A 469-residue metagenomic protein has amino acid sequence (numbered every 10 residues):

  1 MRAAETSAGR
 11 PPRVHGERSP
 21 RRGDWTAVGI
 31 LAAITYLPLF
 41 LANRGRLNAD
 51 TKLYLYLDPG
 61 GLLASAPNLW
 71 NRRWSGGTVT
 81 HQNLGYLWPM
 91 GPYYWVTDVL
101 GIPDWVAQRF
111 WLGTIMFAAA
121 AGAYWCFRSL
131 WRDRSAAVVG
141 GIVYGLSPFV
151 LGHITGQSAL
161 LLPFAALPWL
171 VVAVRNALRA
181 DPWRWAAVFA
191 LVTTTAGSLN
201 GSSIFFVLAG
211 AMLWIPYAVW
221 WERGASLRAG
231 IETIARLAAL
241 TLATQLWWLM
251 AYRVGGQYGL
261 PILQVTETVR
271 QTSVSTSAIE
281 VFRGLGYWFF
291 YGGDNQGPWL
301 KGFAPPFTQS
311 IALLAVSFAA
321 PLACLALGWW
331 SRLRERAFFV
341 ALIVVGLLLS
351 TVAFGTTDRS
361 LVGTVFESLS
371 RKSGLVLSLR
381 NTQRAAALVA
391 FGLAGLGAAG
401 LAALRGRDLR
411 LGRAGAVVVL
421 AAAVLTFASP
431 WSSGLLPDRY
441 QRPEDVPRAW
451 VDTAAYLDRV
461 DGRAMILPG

Functional and structural regions predicted by a protein language model:
M1-L41, A121, E232-T233, A238 (+2 more regions): Start-transfer (signal-anchor) and selected internal transmembrane alpha helices of multi-pass inner/ER membrane
A27-I34, L191, A211, S226-R253 (+3 more regions): Hydrophobic alpha-helical membrane-interfacial segments at the cytosolic entry of transmembrane helices
I34-A120, I142-A165, L199, T272-W299 (+3 more regions): Membrane-interface coil-to-helix junctions
G61-W74, G230, L237-L327, S378-T382 (+1 more regions): Periplasmic/ER-lumenal interhelical loops and adjacent helix-loop junctions in multi-pass membrane proteins
L112-L130, S135-W221, T233-Y252, A422-W431 (+1 more regions): Membrane-embedded helix bundles of polyisoprenyl
H153-L161, E267-T268, T308, V344-L396 (+1 more regions): Membrane-helix boundary/interfacial segments in multi-pass membrane proteins
A243, A312-L348, A402-A403: Hydrophobic, aromatic-rich transmembrane alpha-helices and their immediate juxtamembrane boundary segments
V418-G469: Extracytoplasmic
